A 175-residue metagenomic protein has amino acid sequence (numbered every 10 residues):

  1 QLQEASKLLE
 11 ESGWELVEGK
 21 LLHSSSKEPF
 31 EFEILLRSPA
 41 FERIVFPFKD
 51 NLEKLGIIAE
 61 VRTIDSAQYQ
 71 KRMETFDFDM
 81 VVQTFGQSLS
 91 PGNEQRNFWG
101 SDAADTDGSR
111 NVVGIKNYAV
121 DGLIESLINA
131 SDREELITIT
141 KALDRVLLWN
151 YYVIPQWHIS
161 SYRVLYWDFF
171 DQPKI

Functional and structural regions predicted by a protein language model:
L2-E33: Immediate post-signal peptide segment of exported/extracytoplasmic ligand-binding proteins
L2-S6, A40-K49, Q70-I175: Detector for C-terminal structural segments
V17-L22, E60-T63, E135, I139: Surface-exposed patches in mature extracellular/periplasmic domains of secreted proteins
E28-R37, A59-R62, D79: Short, well-ordered beta-strand elements
L36-S38, T63-D65, H158-S160: A mature extracytoplasmic/lumenal domain signature
G56: Short glycine-rich hinge loops at helix-strand junctions in the catalytic core of two-component histidine kinases
V61-K71: Short helix-initiation/N-cap motifs at beta->coil->alpha
